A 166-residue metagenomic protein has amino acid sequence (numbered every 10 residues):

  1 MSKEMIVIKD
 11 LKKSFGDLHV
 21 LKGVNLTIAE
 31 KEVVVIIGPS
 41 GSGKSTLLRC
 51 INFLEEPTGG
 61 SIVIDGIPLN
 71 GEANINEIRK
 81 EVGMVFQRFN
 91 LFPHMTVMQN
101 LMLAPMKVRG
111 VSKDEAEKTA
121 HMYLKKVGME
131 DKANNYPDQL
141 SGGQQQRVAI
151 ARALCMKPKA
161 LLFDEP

Functional and structural regions predicted by a protein language model:
K3-P166: ABC family nucleotide-binding domain
